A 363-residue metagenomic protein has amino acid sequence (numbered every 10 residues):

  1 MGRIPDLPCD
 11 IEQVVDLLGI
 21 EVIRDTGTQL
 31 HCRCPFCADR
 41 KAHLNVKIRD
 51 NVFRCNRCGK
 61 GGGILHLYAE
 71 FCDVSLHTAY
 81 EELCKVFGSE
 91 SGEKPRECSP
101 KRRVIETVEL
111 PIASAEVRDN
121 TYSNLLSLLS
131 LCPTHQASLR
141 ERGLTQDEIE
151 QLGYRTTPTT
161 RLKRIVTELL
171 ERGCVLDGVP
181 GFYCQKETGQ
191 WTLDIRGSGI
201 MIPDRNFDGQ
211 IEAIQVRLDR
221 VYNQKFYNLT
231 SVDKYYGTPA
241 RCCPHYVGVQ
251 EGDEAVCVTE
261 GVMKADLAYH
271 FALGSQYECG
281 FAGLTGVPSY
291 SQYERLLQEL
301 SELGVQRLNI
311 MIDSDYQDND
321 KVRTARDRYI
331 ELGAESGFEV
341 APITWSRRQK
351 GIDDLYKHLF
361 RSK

Functional and structural regions predicted by a protein language model:
M1-C9, R54-G59, Q250-V256, V262-K363: TOPRIM fold recognition
M1-R103, T159-R161, H270: N-terminal structured subdomain of primase-like DNA metabolism proteins
V22-T26, S75-E82, S89-R96, S138 (+3 more regions): Short, surface-exposed acidic
C34, C55, Y68, L139 (+5 more regions): Terminal peptide-recognition signature
H77-S138: Conserved active-site segments centered on acidic
L129-R172: Tandem CBS (Cystathionine beta-synthase) repeat/Bateman regulatory domains
R161-L303: Phosphate-handling DNA/RNA-contact segment within nucleic-acid enzymes
